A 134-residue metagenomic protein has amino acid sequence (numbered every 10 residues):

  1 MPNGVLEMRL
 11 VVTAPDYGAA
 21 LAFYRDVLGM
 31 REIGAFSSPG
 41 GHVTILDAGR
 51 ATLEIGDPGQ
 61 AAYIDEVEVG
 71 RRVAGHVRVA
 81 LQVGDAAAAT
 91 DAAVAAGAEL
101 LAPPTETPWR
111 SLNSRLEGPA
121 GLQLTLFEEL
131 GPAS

Functional and structural regions predicted by a protein language model:
M1-R9, R31-A80, T90-E117, E129-S134: Vicinal oxygen chelate
V11-T13: A conserved hydrophobic helix/loop-capping motif in glycosyltransferases and polysaccharide synthases
A20-R25, A93, G121: Conserved active-site tyrosine of GNAT-family acetyltransferases
P119-L126: Short, contiguous alpha-helical
